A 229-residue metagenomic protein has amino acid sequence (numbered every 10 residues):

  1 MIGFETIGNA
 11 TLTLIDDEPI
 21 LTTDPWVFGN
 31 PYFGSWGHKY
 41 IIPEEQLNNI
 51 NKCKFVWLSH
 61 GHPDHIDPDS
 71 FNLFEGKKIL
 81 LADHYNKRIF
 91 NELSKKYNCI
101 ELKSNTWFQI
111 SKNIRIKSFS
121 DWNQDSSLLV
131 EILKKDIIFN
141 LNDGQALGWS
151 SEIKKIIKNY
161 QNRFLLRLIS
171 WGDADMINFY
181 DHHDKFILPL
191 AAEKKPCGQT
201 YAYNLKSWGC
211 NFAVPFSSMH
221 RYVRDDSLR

Functional and structural regions predicted by a protein language model:
M1-Q46, Q124-D143: Conserved beta-strand hairpin/beta-sheet module of binuclear metal-dependent hydrolase folds, prominently
E18-G61, P68-N72, A146-Q161: Pre-active-site segment of Zn-dependent metallo-hydrolases
T22-D24, K52-I66, L80-H84, F139-G144 (+4 more regions): Active-site neighborhood of phospho(di)ester-bond hydrolases with catalytic His/Asp-centered motifs
G29-N30, G61-I66, K87-I89, T106-Q109 (+4 more regions): Active-site environment of divalent metal-dependent phosphoester hydrolases
W36-K39, F119-D121, A146-L147, E193-G198: A conditional alpha-helix N-cap/helix-loop micro-motif detector
D67-G76, D225-D226: Metal-dependent catalytic neighborhoods of phosphoester/phosphodiester hydrolases
I79-D136: Metallo-beta-lactamase
E152-R229: Cap/insert and terminal regions of metallo-dependent hydrolase folds
